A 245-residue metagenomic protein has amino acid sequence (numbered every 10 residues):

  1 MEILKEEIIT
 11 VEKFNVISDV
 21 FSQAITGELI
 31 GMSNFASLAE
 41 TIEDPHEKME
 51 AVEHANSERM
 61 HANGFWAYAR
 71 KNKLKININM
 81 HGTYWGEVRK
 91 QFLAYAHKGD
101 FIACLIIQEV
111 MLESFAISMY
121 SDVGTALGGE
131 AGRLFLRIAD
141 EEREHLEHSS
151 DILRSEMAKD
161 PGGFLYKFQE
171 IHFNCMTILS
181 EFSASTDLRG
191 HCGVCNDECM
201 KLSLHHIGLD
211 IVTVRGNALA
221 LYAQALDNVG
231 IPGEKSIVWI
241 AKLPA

Functional and structural regions predicted by a protein language model:
M1-A245: Non-heme di-metal
